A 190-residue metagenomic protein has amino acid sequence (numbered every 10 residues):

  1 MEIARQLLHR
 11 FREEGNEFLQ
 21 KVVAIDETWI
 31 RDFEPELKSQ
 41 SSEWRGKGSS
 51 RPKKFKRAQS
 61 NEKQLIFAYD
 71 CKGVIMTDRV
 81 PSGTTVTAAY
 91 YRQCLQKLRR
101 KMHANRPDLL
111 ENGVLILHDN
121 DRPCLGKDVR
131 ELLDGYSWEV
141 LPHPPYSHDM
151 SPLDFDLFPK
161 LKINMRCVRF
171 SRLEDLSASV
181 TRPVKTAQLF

Functional and structural regions predicted by a protein language model:
M1-F190: Surface/interface recognition patches
